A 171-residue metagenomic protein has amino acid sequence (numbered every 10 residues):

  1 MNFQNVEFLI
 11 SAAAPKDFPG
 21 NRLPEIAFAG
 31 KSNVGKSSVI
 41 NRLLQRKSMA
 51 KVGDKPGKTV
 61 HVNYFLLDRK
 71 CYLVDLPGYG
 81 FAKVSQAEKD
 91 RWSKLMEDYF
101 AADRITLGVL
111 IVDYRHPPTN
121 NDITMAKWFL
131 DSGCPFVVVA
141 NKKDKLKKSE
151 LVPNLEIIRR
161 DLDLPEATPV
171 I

Functional and structural regions predicted by a protein language model:
M1-A87: Conserved G1/Walker A P-loop phosphate-binding module
N2-F18, D144-I171: Canonical P-loop GTPase G-domain recognition
A13, N33, R115-H116, K143-D144: Short, glycine/serine-rich, charged loops/turns that create anion-binding and catalytic segments at active sites
A13-P15, T59-V60, K94-D98, I123-T124: A generic local structural motif
R22, S48, H61, E88-W92 (+3 more regions): Helical mechanochemical/support elements of P-loop NTPase systems and associated helical scaffolds
I26-V34, I40, Q45, K51 (+8 more regions): Structured catalytic cores of enzymes that bind and process phosphorylated ligands/cofactors
Y79-K89, R115, D144-K147: Flexible beta-alpha connector loops of hexameric P-loop NTPases
A87-H116, A126-V139: Inter-motif core of Ras-like GTPase G domains
